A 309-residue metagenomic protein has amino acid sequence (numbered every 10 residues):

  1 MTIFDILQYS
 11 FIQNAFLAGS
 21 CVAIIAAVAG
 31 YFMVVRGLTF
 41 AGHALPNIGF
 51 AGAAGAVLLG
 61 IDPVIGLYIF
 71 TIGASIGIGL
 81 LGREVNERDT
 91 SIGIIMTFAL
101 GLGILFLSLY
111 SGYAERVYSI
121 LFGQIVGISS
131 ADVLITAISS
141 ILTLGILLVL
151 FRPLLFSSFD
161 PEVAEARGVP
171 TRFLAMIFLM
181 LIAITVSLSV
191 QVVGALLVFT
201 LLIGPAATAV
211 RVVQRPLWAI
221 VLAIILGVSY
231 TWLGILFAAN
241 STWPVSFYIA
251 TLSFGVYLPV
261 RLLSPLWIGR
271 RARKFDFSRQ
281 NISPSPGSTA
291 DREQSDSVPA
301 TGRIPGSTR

Functional and structural regions predicted by a protein language model:
T2-N14, V85, I92-R152: Transmembrane helix-bundle core of multi-pass membrane transporters and related energy-transducing complexes
T2-Q8, L121-I125, G227-V228, W232-L266: C-terminal binding/interaction regions
A15-A18, P63-T71, D89-G93, A137 (+2 more regions): Loop-to-transmembrane alpha-helix initiation sites
Y31-Y113, A209-V221, A238-N240: Short loop segments and helix-boundary regions at transmembrane helix junctions of multi-pass inner-membrane proteins
N47-L58, I95-L107, G127, T171-I182 (+2 more regions): Small-residue-rich segments of transmembrane alpha-helices in multi-pass membrane proteins, especially helix faces
D132-P205: Helix-loop-helix "hairpin" substructures at the membrane interface of multi-pass membrane proteins
L196-F247: Transmembrane alpha-helical segments in multi-pass inner-membrane proteins
S246-R309: Cytosolic-side transmembrane-helix boundaries in multi-pass membrane proteins
